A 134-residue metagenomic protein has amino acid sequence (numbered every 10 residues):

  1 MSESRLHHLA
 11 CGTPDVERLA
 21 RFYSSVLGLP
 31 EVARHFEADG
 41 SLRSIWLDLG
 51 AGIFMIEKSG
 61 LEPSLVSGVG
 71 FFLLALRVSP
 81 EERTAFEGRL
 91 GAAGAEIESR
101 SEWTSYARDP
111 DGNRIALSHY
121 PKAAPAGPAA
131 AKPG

Functional and structural regions predicted by a protein language model:
M1-R18, F71-L74, V78, A123-G134: N-terminal beta-strand motif that seeds the catalytic metal site of vicinal oxygen chelate
C11-I53: Core segments of cupin and vicinal oxygen chelate
P14-E17, V69, L73-R114, P121-K122: Vicinal oxygen chelate
E37, S59-G60, S118-P121: Residue-level structural signal for beta-strand termini and adjacent loop
E37-G40, S64, D109: A short beta-turn/loop motif at secondary-structure boundaries
G50-F54, L61, P80-T84: Short, charged/polar surface micro-motifs in flexible loops or helix N-caps
M55-E57, I115-A116: Conserved beta-strand in the GNAT
